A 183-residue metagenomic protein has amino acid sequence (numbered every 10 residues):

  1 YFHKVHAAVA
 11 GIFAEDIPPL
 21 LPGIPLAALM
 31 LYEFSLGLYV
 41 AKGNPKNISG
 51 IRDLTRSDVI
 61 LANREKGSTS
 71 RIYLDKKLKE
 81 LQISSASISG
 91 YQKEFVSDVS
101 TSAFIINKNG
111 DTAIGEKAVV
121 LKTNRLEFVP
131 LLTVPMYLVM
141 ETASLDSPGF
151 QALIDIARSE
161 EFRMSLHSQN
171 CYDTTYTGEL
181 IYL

Functional and structural regions predicted by a protein language model:
Y1-S49: N-terminal segment of the mature folded domain
K4-P19, S102-L132: A ligand-binding cleft/hinge motif common to bilobed small-molecule-binding domains
D16-P25, K46-R52, K79, A143 (+1 more regions): N-terminal hydrophobic or amphipathic helices and topogenic motifs
E33-S35, L126-D155, T174-I181: Periplasmic-binding protein-like
L36, V40-K46, A62-S70, T142-L145: Short coil/turn segments
R52-L74: Short loop->beta-strand "edge-of-pocket" segments that line small-molecule binding or catalytic clefts across diverse
S84-D98: Short beta-strand-to-loop elements that line the ligand-binding cleft of bilobed periplasmic-binding protein-like
